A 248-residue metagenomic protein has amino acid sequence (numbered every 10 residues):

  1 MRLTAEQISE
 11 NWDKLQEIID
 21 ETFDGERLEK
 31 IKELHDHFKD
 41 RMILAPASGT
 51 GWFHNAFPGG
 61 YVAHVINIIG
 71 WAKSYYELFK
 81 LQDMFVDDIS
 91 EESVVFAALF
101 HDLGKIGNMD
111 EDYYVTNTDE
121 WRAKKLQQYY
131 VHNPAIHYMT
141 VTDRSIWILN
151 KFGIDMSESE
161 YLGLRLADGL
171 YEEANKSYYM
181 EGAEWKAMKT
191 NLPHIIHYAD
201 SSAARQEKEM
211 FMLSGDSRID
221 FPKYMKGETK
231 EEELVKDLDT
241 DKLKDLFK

Functional and structural regions predicted by a protein language model:
M1-A123: Acidic/His-rich, divalent-metal-binding segments that scaffold phosphate/diphosphate chemistry
M1-K30, W52-F53, W71-L81, L166 (+2 more regions): Histidine-centered, transition-metal-coordinating active-site segments
G51-F57, A63, D87-G215: Divalent metal-dependent catalytic cores for phosphoryl transfer on phosphate-bearing substrates
